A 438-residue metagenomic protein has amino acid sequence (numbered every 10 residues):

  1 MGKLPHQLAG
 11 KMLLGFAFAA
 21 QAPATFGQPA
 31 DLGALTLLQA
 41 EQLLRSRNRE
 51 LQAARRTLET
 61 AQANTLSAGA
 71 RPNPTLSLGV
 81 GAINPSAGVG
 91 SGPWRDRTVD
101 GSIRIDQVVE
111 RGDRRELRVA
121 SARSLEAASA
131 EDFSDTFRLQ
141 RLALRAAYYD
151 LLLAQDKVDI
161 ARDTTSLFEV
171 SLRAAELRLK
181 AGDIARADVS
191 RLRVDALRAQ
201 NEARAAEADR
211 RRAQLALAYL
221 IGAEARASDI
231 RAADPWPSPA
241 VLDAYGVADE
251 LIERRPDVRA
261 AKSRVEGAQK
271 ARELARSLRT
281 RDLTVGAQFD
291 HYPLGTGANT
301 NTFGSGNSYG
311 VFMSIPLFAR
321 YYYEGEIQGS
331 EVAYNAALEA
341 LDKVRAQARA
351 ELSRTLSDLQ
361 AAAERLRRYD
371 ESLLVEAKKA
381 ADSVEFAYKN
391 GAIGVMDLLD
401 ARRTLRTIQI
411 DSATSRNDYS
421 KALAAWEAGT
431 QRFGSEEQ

Functional and structural regions predicted by a protein language model:
M1-L13: Bacterial N-terminal signal peptides that target proteins for export
G2-K3, T136-I252, T355-D358, A362 (+1 more regions): Periplasmic alpha-helical coiled-coil/stalk elements that build and connect Gram-negative outer-membrane
F26-V80, V99, R104-V109, L117 (+5 more regions): Bacterial Sec-pathway N-terminal export signals of envelope proteins
E41, S102-R104, Y148, T284 (+2 more regions): Membrane-embedded beta-strand positions in outer-membrane beta-barrel channels/transporters
Q52, P74-D96, V108-D135, K157 (+5 more regions): Small/polar (Gly/Ser/Thr/Ala-rich) solvent-exposed segments that form structured loops/beta-strands/short helices used
A53-A68, T136, Q140-A161, V170-L172 (+7 more regions): Amphipathic alpha-helical coiled-coil segments
T98-D100, A146, R191, D282 (+1 more regions): Transmembrane beta-barrel architecture of outer-membrane proteins
